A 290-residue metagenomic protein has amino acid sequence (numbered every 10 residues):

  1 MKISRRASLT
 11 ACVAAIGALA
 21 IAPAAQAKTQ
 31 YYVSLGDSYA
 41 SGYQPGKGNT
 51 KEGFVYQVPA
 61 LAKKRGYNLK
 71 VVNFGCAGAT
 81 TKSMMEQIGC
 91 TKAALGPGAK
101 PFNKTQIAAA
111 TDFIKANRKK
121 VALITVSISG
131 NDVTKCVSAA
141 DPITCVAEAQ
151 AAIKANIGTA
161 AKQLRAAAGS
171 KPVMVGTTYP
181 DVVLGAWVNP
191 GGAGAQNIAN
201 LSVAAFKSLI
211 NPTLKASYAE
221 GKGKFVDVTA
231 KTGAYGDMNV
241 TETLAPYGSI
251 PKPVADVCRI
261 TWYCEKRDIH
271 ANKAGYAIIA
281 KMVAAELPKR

Functional and structural regions predicted by a protein language model:
M1-A27: Secretory targeting and sorting signals
K28-M84: Serine-esterase "nucleophile elbow" of acetyl-processing enzymes
Y43-E52, E86-P101, P142-E148: Acidic/histidine-rich helix-loop elements that form or flank divalent-metal/phosphate-binding sites at the catalytic
L61, R65, N73, A79-R118: Long, well-ordered early-domain segments
L61-R65, M282-K289: Active-site catalytic microenvironments for nucleophilic, acid-base chemistry
A99-I269, K273, A284, P288: Alpha-helical cap/lid subdomain in secreted, periplasmic, or secretory-pathway luminal O-acyl-processing enzymes
